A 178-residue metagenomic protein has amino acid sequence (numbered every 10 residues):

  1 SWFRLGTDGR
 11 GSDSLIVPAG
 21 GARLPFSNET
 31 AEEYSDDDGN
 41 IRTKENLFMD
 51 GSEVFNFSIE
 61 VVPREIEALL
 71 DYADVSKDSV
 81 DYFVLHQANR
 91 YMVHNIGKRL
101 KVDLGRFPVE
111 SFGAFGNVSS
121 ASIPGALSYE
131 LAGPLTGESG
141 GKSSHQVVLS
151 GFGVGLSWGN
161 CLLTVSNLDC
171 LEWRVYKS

Functional and structural regions predicted by a protein language model:
S1-E60, R64, T164-S178: Condensing-enzyme catalytic core mediating Claisen C-C bond formation in acyl metabolism
D8, N40-R42, L47-F48, A68 (+3 more regions): Preference for short coil/turn "hinge" residues that link or interrupt alpha-helices
I59-I66, L70, D81-S178: Claisen-condensing/thiolase-fold acyl-transfer catalytic domains that form or cleave C-C bonds in fatty acid
D74-S79: Short, surface-exposed connector motifs at secondary-structure boundaries
